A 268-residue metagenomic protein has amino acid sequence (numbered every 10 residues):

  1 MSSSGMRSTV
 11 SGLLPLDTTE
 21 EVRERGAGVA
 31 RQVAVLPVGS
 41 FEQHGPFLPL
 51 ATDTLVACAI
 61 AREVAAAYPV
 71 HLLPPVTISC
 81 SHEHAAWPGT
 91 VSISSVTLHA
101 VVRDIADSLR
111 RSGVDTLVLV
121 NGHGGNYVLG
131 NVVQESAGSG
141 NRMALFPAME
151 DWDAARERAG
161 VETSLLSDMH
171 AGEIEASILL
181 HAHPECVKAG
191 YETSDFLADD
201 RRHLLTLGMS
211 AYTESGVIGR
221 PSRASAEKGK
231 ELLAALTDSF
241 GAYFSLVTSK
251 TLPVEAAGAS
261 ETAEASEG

Functional and structural regions predicted by a protein language model:
S2-T116, G122-G268: Extended, histidine- and acidic-residue-enriched regions that form the cofactor-binding/catalytic faces
